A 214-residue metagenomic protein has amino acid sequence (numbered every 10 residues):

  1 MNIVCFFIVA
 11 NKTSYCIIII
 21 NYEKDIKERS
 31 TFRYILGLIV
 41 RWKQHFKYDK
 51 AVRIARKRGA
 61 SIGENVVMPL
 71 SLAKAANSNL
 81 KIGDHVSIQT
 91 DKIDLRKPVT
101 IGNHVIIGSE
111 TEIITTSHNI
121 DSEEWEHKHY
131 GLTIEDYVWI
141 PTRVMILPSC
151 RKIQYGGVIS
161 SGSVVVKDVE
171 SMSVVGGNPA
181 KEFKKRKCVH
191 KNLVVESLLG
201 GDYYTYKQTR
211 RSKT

Functional and structural regions predicted by a protein language model:
A10-T13: Ala/Thr-enriched low-complexity intrinsically disordered regions
N21-N79, R211-S212: Extended, small-residue-rich solenoid/repeat segments and analogous flexible loops that form exposed scaffolds
I26, E126-I146, N178-T214: C-terminal segments of enzyme domains that contribute to small-molecule binding surfaces
E64, P69-L70, G83-D84, I88-T90 (+12 more regions): Left-handed beta-helix
N77, R96, W125-H129: Residues at secondary-structure transition points
D121-S122: A short acidic, helix-capping loop that chelates divalent metal ions and anchors anionic groups
